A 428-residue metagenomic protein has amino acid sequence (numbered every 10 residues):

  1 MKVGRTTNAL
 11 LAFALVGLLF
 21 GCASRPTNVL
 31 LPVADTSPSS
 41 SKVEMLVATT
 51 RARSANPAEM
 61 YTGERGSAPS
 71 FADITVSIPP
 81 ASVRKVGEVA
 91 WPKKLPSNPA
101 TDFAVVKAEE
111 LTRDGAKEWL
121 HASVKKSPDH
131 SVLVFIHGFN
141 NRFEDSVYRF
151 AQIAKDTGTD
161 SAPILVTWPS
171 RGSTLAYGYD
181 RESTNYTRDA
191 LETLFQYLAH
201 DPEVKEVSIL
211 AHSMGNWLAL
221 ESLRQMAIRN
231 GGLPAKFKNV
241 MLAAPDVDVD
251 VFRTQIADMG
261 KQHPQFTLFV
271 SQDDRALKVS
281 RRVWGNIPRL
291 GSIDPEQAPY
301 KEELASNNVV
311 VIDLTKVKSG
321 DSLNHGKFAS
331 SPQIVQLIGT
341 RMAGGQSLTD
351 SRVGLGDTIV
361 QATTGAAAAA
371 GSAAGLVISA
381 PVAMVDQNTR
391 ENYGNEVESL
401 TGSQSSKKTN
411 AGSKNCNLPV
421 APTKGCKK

Functional and structural regions predicted by a protein language model:
M1-L10: Bacterial N-terminal signal peptides that target proteins for export
L18-G21: C-terminal motif of bacterial Sec signal peptides marking the signal peptidase cleavage site
A23, T27-E110, K117-H121, K126-S127 (+6 more regions): Lipolytic serine-hydrolase domain surface
S131: Alpha/beta-hydrolase fold active-site loops
V134-G138, H212, A244: The conserved beta1-alpha1 loop
N141-S146: Short substrate-entry loop that stabilizes the transition state in hydrolases
A211-G215, A219: Gly/Ala-rich beta-loop-alpha elbow adjacent to hydrolase catalytic centers
S405-K428: Long, low-complexity, intrinsically disordered segments
